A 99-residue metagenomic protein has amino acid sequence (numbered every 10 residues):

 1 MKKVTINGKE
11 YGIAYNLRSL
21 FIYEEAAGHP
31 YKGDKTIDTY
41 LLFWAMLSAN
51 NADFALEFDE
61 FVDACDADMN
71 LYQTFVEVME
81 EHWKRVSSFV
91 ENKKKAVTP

Functional and structural regions predicted by a protein language model:
K2-N7, R18-F21, E25-K35, D53-P99: Charged interaction scaffolds used for protein-protein
Y11-I13: Short, isolated positions in well-ordered beta-strands
Y15, I37-D38: Generic recognition of short, well-ordered alpha-helical interface segments
D38-A49: Short, hydrophobic/amphipathic alpha-helical patches that form generic packing surfaces within helical domains
